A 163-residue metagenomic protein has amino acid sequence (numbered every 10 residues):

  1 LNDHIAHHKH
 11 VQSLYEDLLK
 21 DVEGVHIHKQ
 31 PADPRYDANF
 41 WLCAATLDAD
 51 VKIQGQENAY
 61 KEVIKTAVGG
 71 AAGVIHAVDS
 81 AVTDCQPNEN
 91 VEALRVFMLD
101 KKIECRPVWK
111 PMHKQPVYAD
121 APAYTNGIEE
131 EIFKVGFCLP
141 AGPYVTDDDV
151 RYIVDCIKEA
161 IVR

Functional and structural regions predicted by a protein language model:
L1-R163: PLP-dependent aminotransferase class I/II
